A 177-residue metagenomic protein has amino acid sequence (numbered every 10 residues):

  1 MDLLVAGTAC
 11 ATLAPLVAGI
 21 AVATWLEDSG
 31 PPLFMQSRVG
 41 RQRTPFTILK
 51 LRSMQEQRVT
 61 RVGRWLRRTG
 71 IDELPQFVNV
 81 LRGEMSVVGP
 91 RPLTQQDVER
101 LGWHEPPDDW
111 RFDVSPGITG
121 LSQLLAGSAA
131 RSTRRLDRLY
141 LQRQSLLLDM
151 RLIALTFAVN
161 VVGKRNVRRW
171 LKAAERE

Functional and structural regions predicted by a protein language model:
M1-Q55, R151-E177: A hydrophobic, helix-centered structural microdomain
L3, W110-E177: C-terminal terminal-structure detector
L13, E56, R67-I71, R143-L147: Short, solvent-exposed loop/helix junctions and linker helices that flank or host conserved functional motifs
W25-L26, R68, V80, G127: Conserved catalytic core of Hanks-type protein kinase domains
D28, R38-R41, L81, V87 (+1 more regions): Short glycine/serine/threonine-biased micro-segments
P31-W65, I118-L136: Short, glycine-rich, amphipathic interfacial segments at transmembrane boundaries or analogous
Q57-S115, I153: A short, structured surface patch at a secondary-structure boundary
